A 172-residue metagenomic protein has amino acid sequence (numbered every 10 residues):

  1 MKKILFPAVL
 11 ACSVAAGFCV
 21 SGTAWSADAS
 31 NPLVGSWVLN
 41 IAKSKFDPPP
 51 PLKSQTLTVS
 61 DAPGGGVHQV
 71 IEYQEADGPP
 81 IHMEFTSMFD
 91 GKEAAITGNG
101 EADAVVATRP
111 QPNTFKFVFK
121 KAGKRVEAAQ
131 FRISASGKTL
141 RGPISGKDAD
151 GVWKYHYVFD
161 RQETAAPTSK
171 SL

Functional and structural regions predicted by a protein language model:
M1-I4: Positively charged n-region of N-terminal signal peptides that target proteins for export
F6, F18, S169-L172: Intrinsically disordered, low-complexity linker/propeptide segments enriched in Ser/Thr/Gly/Pro and acidic residues
F6-P7, M88: Short amphipathic alpha-helical "recognition" segments used for binding
V9-S21: Bacterial N-terminal signal peptides
W25-L172: Hydrophobic small-molecule pocket/channel-lining residues, especially in calycin-type beta-barrels
